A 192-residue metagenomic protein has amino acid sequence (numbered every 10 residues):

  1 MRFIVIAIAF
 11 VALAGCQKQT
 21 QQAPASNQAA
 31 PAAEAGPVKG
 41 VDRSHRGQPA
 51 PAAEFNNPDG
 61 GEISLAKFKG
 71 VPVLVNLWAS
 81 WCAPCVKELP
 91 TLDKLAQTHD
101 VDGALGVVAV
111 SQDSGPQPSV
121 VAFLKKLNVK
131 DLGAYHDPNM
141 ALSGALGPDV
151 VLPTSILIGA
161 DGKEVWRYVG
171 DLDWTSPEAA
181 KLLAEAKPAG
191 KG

Functional and structural regions predicted by a protein language model:
M1-A52, K191-G192: N-terminal targeting signals for export/organelle localization
P58-D59, A160: Short, ordered coil/turn segments that flank beta-strands lining enzyme active or ligand-binding pockets
S64-V86: Short active-site neighborhood of thiol/selenol oxidoreductases, capturing the structured segment around
V86-L127, P138-G144: Structural microenvironment flanking redox-active thiols in thiol-disulfide oxidoreductases
A122-D131, H136-P188: Thiol/disulfide oxidoreductase modules built on the thioredoxin-like
